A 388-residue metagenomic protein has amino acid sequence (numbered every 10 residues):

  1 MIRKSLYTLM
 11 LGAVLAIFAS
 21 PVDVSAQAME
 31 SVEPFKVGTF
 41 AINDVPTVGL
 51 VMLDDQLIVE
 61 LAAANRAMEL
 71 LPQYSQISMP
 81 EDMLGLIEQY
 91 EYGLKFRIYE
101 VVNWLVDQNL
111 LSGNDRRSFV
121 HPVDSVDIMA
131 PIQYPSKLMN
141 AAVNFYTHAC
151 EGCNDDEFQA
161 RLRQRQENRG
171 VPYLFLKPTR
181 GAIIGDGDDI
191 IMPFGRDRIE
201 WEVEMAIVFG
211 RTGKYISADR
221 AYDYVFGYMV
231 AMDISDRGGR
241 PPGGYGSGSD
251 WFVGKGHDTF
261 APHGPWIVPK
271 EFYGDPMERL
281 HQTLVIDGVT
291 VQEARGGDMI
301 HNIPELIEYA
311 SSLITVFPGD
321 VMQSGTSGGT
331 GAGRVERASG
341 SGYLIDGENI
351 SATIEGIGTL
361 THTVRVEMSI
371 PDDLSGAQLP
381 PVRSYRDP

Functional and structural regions predicted by a protein language model:
M1-K4: Positively charged n-region of N-terminal signal peptides that target proteins for export
T8-S20: Bacterial N-terminal signal peptides
A26-N168, P172, P371, L379-P388: N-terminal non-catalytic cap/leader segment that marks the start of a structured domain
N43-V45, F145-Y146, T212-K214, S327-G331 (+1 more regions): Short, charged beta-turn/beta-strand-edge "cap" motif at the junction between a beta-strand and an adjacent loop
M129, P135-L306, L313, S369-D387: Glycine-enriched loop-and-adjacent helix/strand subsegments that border the catalytic/binding cleft of enzyme cores
N302-I314, P318-I345: A conserved acidic, glycine/proline-rich C-terminal tail/linker
